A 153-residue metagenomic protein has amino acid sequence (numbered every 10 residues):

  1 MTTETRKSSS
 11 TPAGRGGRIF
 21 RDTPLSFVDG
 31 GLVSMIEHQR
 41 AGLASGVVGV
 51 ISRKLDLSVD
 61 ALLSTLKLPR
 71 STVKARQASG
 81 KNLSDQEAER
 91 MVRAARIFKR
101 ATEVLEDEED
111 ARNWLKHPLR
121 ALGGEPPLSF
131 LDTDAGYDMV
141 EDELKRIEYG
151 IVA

Functional and structural regions predicted by a protein language model:
M1-A153: Non-transmembrane "mature" sequence context
